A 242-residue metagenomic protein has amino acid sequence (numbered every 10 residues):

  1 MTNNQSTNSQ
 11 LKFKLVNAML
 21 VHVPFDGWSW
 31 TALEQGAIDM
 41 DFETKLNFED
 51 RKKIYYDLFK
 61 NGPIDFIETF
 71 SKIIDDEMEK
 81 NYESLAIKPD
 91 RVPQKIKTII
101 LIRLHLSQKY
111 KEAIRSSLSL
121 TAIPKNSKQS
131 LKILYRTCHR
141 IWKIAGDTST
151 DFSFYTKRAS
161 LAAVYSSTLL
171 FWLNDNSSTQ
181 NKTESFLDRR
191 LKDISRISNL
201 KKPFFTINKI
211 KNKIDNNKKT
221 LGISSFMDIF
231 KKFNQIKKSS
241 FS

Functional and structural regions predicted by a protein language model:
T2-K52, N61-E68: Short, amphipathic alpha-helix enriched in basic
K14, A18, D57-S84, T98 (+1 more regions): Alpha-helical structural segments
N81-S116: Hydrophobic alpha-helical connector segments
V92-L106, I133, T137-I144, R190: C-terminal ligand-sensing/allosteric alpha-helical core of TetR-family HTH transcriptional regulators
L104-T137: Internal, conserved structured core segments that host functional sites
K125-D147, R158-A162, S166: Amphipathic alpha-helical packing segments from all-alpha helical-bundle domains
D147-K209: Hydrophobic/aromatic-rich alpha-helical bundle segments in the mid-to-C-terminal region
L200-S242: Long, charge-rich low-complexity segments
